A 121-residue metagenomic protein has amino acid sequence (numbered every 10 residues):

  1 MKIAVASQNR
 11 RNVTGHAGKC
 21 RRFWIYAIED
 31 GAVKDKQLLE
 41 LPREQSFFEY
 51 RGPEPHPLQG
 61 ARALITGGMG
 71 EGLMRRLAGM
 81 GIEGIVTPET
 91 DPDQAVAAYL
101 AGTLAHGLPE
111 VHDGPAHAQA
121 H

Functional and structural regions predicted by a protein language model:
M1-P53, Q59-G60, T87-H121: Non-catalytic interface/targeting segments
H56-P88: Mid-chain, well-packed structural core segment of small domains
